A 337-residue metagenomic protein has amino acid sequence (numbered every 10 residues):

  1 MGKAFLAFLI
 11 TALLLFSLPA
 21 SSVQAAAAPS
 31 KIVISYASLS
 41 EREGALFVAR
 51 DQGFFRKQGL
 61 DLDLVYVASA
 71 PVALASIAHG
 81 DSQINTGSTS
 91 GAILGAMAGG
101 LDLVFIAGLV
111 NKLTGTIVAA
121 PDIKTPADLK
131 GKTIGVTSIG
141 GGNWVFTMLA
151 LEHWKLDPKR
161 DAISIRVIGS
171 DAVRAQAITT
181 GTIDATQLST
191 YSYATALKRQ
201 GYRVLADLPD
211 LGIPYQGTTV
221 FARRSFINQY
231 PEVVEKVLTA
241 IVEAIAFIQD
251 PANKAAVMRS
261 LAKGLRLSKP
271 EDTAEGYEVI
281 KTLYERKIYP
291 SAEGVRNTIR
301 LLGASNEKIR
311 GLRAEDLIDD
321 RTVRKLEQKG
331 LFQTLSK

Functional and structural regions predicted by a protein language model:
M1-A4: Positively charged n-region of N-terminal signal peptides that target proteins for export
A7-S17: Bacterial N-terminal signal peptides
T11, V23-A25: Cleavable N-terminal signal peptides
A26-S170, R174-T180, D184-Y191, V204-P214: Short, glycine-/small- and polar/acidic-enriched structural segments that line small-molecule recognition paths
D63-L64, P71, I163-R166, A274-K281 (+1 more regions): Short linear loop/turn motifs
G91, A172-L265: Pocket-lining segment of extracytoplasmic ligand-binding domains
N228-G311: Secondary-structure end/capping motifs
I299-K337: Conserved C-terminal helix/tail region of periplasmic/extracytoplasmic solute-binding proteins
